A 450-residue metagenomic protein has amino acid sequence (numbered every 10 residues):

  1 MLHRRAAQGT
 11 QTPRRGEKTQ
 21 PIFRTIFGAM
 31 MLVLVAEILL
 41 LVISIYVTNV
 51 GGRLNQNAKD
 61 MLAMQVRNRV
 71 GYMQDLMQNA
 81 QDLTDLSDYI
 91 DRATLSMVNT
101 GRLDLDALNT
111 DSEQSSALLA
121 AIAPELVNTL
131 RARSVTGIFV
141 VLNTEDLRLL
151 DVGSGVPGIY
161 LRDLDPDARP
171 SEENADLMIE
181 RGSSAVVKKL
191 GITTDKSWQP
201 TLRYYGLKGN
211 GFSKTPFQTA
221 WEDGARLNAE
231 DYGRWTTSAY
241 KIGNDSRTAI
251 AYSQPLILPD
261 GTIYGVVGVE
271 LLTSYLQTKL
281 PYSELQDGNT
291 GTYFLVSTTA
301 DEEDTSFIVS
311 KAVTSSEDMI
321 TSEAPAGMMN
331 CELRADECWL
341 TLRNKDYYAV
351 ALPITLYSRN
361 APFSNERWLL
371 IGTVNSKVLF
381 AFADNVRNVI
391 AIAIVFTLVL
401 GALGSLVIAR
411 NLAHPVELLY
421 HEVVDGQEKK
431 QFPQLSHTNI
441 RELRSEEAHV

Functional and structural regions predicted by a protein language model:
M1-M61, Q65, L95: Extreme N-terminal signal-anchor transmembrane helix of membrane signaling/transducer proteins, especially in bacteria
L40-V47, V389, A393-H414, G426-Q427: Cytosolic-side ends of inner-membrane transmembrane helices, especially those that anchor bacterial signal-transduction
Q78-A120, V140-L147: Extracellular/periplasmic ligand-binding regions of membrane signal-transduction receptors
A121-L126, V266-K311: Solvent-exposed, extracytoplasmic
I179-G268: Extracytoplasmic/periplasmic ligand-binding sensor regions of membrane-associated signaling proteins
S246-L258, T262, G268-V269, T273 (+1 more regions): Extracellular/periplasmic juxtamembrane segments that couple receptor/chemosensory ectodomains to their
I408-T438, E447: Membrane-proximal alpha-helical signal-transduction linkers
